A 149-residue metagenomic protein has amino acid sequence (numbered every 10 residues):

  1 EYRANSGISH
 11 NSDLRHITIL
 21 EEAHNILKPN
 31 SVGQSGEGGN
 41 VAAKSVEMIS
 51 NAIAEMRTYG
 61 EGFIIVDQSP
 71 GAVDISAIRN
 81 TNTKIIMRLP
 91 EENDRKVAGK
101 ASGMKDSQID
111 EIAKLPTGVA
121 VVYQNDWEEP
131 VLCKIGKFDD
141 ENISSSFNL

Functional and structural regions predicted by a protein language model:
E1-E111, K137: Conserved P-loop NTPase motor cores
I112-P116: C-terminal lobe/lid and adjacent interdomain/linker elements of RecA-like ASCE P-loop ATPase modules
G118-L149: Conserved P-loop NTPase motor module
